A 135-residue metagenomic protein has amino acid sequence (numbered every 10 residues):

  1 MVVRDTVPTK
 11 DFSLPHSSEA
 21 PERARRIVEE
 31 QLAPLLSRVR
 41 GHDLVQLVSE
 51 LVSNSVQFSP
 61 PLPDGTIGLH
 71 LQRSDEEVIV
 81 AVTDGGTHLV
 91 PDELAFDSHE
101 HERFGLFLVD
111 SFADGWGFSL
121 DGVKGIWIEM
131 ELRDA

Functional and structural regions predicted by a protein language model:
M1-D11, V56-A135: Conserved beta-strand-loop-beta-strand hairpin that lines the nucleotide-binding pocket of ATP/GTP-utilizing enzymes
D11-P21: STAS-typified acidic loop motif
H16, L32, L36-V39, S59 (+2 more regions): Short coil/turn residues that cap or connect secondary-structure elements
R25-S49: Conserved short strand/loop->alpha-helix "switch" segment adjacent to the catalytic nucleotide/phosphoryl-transfer site
